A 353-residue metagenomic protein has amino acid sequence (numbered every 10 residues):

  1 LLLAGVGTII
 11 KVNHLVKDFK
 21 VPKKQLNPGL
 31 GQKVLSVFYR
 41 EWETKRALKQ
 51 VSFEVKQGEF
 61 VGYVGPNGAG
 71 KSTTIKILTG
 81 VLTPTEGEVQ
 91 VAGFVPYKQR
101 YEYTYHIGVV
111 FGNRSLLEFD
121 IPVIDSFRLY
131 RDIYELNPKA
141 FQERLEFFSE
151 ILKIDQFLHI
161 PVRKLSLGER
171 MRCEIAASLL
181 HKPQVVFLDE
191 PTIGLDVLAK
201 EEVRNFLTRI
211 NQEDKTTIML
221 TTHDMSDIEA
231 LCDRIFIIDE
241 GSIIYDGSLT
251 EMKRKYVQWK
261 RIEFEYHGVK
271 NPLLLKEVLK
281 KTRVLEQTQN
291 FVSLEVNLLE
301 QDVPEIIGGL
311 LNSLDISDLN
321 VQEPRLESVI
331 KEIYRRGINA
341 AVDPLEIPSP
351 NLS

Functional and structural regions predicted by a protein language model:
G29-S36, R128, D132, K139-F157: Conserved ABC ATPase "signature" region
G87-K98, Y103: Conserved ABC transporter NBD signature motif
P161-L165: Conserved ABC ATPase signature
K182: Conserved catalytic motifs of ABC-family nucleotide-binding domains
V186-E190: Catalytic Walker B motif of ABC-type/P-loop ATPase nucleotide-binding domains
R204-N297: ABC transporter nucleotide-binding domain
